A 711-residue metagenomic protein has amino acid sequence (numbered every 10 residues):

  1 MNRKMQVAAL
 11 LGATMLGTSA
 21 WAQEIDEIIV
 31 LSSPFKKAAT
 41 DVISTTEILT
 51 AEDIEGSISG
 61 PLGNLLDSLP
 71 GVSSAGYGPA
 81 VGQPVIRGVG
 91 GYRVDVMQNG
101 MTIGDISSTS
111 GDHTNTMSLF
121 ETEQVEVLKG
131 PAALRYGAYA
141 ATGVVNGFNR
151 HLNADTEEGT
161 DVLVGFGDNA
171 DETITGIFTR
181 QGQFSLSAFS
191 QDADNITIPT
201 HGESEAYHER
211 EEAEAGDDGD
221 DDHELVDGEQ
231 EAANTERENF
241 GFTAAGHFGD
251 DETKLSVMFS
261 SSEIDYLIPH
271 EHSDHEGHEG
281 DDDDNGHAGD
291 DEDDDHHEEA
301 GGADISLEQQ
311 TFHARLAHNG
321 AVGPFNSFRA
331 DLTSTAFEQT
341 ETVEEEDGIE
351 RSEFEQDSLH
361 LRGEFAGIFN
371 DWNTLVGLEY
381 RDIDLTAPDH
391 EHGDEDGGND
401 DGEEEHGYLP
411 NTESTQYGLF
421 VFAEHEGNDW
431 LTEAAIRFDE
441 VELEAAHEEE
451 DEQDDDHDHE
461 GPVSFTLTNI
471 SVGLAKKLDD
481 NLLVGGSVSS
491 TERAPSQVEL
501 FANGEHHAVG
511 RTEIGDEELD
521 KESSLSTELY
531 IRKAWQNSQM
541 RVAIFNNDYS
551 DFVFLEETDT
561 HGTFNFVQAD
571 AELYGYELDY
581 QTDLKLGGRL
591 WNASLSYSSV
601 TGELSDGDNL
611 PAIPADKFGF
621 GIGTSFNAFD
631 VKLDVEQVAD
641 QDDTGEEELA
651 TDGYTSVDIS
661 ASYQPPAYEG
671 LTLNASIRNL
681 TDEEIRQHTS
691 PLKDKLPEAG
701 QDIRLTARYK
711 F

Functional and structural regions predicted by a protein language model:
E27-E55, Q83: N-terminal periplasmic "start-of-domain" segments of outer-membrane beta-barrel proteins
G63-D105: Extracytoplasmic beta-strand/coil segments of soluble accessory domains associated with Gram-negative outer-membrane
T102-K129: Short acidic/polar hinge/loop motifs at secondary-structure boundaries that mediate gating or recognition
N146, D155-T156, L163, R180-S306: Periplasmic-side early beta-strands and strand-to-turn transitions of outer-membrane beta-barrels
D168, D294-R315, F354, T412-S414 (+8 more regions): Outer-membrane beta-barrel signature, preferentially recognizing the C-terminal barrel domain of Gram-negative
A233, D251-S327, T335-S358, D389-T412 (+1 more regions): Flexible loop and strand-edge segments within Gram-negative outer membrane beta-barrel domains
H272, A336-E338, E395-G398, E442-D458 (+6 more regions): Surface-exposed extracellular loop regions of Gram-negative outer-membrane beta-barrel proteins, predominantly
E426-T432, N537-Y549, V553, T558 (+4 more regions): Gram-negative outer-membrane beta-barrel transporters
